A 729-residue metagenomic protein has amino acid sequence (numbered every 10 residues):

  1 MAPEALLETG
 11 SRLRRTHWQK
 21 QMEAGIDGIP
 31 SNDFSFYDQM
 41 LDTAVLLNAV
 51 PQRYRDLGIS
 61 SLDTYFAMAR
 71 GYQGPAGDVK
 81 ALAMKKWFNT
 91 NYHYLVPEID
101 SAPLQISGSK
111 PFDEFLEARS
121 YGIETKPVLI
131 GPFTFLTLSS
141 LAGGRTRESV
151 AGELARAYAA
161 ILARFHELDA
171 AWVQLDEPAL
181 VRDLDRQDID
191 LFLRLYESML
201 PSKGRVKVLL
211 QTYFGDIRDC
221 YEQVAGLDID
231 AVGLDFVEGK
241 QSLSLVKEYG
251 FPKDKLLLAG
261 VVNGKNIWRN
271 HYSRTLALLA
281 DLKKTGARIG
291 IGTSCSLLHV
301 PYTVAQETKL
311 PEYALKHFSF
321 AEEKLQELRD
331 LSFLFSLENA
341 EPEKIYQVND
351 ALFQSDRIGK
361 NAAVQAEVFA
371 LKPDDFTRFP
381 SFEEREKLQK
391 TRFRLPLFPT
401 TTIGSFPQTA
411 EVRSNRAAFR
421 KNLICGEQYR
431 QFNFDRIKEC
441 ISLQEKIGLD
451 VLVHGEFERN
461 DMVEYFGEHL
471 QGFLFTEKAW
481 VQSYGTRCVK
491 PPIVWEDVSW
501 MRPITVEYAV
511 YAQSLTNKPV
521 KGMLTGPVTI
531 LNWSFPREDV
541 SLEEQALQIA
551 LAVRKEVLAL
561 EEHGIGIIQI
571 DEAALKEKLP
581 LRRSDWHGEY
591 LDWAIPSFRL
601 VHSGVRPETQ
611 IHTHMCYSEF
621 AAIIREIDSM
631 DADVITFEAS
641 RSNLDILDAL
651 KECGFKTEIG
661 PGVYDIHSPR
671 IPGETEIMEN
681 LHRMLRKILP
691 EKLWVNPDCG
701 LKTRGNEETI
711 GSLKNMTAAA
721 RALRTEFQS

Functional and structural regions predicted by a protein language model:
M1-S729: Domain-level signal for soluble alpha/beta catalytic cores
